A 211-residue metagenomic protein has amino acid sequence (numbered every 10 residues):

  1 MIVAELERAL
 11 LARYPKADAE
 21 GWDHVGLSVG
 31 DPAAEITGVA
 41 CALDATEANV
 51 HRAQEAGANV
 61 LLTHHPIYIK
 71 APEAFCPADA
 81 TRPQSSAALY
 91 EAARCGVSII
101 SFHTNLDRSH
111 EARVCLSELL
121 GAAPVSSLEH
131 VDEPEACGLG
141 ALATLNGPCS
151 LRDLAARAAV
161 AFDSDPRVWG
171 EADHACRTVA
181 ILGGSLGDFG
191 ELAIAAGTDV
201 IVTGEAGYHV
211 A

Functional and structural regions predicted by a protein language model:
M1-A211: Hydrophobic structural segments
